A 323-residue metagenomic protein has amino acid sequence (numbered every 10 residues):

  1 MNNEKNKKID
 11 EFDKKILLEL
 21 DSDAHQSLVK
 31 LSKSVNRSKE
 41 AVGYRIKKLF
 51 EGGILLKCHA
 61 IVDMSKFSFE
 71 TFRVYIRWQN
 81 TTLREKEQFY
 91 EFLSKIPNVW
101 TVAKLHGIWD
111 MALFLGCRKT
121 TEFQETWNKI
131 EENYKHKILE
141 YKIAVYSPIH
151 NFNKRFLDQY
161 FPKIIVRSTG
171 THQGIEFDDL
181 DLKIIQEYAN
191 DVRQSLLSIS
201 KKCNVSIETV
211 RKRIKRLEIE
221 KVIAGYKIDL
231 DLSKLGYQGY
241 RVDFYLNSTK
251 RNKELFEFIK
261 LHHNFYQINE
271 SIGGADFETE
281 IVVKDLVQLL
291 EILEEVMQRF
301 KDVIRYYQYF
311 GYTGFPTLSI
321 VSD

Functional and structural regions predicted by a protein language model:
M1-D323: A compositional/biophysical signature of low hydrophobicity enriched in polar/charged and small residues
